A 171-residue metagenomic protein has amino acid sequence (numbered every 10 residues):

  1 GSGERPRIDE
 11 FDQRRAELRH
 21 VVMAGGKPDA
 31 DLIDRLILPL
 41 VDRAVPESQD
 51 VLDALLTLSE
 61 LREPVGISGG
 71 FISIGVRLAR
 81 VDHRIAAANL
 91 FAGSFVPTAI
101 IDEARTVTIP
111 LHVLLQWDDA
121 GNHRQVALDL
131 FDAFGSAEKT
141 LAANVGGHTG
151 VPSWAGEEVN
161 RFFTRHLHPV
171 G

Functional and structural regions predicted by a protein language model:
G3-S59: Alpha/beta-hydrolase active-site loop
P46-T106: Primarily recognizes the serine-hydrolase "nucleophile elbow" in alpha/beta-hydrolase and SGNH/GDSL folds
A99, A120-V126: Conserved alpha/beta-hydrolase "acid-adjacent" motif
E103-T108, A133-S136: Short, conserved loop/helix-junction motifs that constitute active-site signature segments in enzyme catalytic cores
V107, V113-L115: Short beta-strand/loop motif that positions the catalytic acidic residue of the alpha/beta-hydrolase fold
W117-N122, T149-G150: Acidic catalytic loop of the alpha/beta-hydrolase fold
L128, D132-G150: Catalytic histidine neighborhood in serine/cysteine hydrolases with alpha/beta-hydrolase-type architecture
V145-G146, V151-G171: Catalytic active-site module of serine/aspartate enzymes centered on a nucleophile-bearing elbow/loop
